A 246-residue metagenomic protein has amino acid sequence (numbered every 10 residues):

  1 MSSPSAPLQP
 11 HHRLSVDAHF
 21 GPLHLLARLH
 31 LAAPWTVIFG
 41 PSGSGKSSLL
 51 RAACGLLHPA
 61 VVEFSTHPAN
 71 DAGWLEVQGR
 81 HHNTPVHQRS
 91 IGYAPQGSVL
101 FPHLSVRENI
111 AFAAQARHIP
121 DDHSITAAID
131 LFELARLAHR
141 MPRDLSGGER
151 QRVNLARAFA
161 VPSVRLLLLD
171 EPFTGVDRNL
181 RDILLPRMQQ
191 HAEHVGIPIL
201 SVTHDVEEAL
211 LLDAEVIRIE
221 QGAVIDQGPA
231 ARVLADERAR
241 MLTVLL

Functional and structural regions predicted by a protein language model:
H58, L104-H123, L131: ABC-type ATPase nucleotide-binding domains, specifically the catalytic core motifs of the NBD
A72-Q96, A116, E237: ABC ATPase NBD coupling module
P120-L137, Q190: Conserved ABC ATPase "signature" region
A138, F159-A160: ABC ATPase C-loop
M141-L145, E149: Conserved ABC ATPase signature
V153-F159: ABC ATPase nucleotide-binding domain "signature" region
G196-V202: Conserved H-loop
